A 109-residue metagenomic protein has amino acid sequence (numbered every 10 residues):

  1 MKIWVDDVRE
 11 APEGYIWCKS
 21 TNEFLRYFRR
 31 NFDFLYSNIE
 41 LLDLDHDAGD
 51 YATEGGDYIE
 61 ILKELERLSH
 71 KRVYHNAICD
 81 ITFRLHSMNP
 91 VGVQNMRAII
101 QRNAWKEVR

Functional and structural regions predicted by a protein language model:
M1-R109: Catalytic phosphate/metal-binding cores of nucleic-acid and nucleotide-processing enzymes, i.e., regions that mediate
